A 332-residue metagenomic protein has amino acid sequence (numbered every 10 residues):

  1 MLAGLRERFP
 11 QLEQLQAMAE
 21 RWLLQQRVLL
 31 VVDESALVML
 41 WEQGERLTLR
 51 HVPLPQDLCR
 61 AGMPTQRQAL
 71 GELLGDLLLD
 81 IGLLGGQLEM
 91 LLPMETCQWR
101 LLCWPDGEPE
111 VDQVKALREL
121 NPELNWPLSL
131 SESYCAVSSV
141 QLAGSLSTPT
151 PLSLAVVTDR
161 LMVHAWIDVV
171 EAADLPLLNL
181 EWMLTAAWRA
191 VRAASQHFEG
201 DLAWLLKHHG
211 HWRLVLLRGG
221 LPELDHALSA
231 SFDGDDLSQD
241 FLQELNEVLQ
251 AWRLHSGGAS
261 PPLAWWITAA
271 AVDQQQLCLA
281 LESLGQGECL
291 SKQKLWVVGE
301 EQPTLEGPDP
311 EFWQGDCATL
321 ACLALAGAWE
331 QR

Functional and structural regions predicted by a protein language model:
M1-R332: Hydrophobic/aromatic-enriched cytosolic interaction surfaces used to assemble or bind macromolecules
